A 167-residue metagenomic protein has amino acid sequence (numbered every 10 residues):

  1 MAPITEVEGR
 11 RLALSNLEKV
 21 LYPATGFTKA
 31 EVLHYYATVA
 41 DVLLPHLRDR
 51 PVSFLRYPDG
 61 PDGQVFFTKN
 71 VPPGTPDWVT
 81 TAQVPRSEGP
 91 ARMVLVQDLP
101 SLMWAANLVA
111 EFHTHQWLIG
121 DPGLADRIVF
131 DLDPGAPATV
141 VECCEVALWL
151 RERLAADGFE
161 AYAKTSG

Functional and structural regions predicted by a protein language model:
M1-E8, A13, L33, A37-A136 (+2 more regions): SsDNA-processing nucleotidyl-transfer enzymes
L12-F27: Acidic, metal-coordinating catalytic segment for phosphate/diphosphate chemistry, firing primarily on the Nudix
Y22, L44, R48, A155: Hydrophobic/aromatic-lined pockets within catalytic cores
P23-A24, A30-H34, A161-A163: Acidic, contiguous internal or C-terminal segments within carbohydrate-active enzymes that form a structured patch used
L55-Y57, A161-G167: Short beta-strand
C143, A147-K164: Structured alpha-helical segments in the cores of large, soluble enzyme domains
